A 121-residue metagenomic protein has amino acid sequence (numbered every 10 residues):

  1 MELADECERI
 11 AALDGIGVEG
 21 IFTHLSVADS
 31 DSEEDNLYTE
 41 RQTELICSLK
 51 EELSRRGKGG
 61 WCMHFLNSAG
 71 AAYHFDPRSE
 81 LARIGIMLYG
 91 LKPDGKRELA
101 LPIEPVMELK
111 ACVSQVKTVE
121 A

Functional and structural regions predicted by a protein language model:
M1-E120: Active-site loop/helix belt of alpha/beta enzymes
